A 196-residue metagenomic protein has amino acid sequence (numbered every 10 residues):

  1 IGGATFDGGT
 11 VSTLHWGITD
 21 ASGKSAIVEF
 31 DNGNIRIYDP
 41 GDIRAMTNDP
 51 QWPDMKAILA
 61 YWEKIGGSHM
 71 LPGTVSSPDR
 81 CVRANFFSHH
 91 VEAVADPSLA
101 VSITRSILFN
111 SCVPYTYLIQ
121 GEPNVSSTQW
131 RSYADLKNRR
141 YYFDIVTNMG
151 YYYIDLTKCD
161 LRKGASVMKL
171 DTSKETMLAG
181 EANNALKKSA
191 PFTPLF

Functional and structural regions predicted by a protein language model:
I1-P40: Structured, non-membrane catalytic/scaffold regions adjacent to prosthetic-group chemistry
G9-S12, A21-G23, R44-F196: C-terminus-biased signal that marks the final domain/tail of proteins
